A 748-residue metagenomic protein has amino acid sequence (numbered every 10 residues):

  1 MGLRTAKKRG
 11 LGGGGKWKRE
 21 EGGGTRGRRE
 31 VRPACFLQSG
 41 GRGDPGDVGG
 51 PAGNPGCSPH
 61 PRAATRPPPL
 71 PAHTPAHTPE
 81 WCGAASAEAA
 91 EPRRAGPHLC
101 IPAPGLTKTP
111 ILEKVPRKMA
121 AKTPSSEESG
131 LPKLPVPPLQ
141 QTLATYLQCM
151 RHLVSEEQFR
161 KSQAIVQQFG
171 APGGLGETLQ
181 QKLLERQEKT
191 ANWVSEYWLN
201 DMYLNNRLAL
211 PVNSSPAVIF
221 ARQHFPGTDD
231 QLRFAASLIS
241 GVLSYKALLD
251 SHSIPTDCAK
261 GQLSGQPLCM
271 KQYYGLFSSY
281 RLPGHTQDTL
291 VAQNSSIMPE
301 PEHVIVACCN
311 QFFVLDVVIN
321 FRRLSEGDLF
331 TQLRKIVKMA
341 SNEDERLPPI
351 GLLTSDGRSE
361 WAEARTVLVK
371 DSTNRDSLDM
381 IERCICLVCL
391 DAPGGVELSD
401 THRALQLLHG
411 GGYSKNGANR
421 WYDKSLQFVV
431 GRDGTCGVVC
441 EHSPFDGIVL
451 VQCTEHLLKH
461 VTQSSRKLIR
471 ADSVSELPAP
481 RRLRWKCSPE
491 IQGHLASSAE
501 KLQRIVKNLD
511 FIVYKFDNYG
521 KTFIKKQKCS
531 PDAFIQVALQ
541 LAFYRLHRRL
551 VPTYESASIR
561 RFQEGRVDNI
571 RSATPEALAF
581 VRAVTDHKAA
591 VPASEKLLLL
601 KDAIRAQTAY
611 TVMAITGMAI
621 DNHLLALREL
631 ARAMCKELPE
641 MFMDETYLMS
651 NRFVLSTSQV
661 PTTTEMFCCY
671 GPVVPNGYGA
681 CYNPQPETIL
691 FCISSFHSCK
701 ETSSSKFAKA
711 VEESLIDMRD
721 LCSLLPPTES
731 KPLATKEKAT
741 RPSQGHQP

Functional and structural regions predicted by a protein language model:
M1-T109: Intrinsically disordered, low-complexity basic segments at termini and long loops, enriched in Pro/Gly and/or Arg/Ser
C100-K424, D433-G434, E441, F445-P748: Long, Pro/Ser/Thr-rich low-complexity/intrinsically disordered regulatory tracts in eukaryotic proteins
